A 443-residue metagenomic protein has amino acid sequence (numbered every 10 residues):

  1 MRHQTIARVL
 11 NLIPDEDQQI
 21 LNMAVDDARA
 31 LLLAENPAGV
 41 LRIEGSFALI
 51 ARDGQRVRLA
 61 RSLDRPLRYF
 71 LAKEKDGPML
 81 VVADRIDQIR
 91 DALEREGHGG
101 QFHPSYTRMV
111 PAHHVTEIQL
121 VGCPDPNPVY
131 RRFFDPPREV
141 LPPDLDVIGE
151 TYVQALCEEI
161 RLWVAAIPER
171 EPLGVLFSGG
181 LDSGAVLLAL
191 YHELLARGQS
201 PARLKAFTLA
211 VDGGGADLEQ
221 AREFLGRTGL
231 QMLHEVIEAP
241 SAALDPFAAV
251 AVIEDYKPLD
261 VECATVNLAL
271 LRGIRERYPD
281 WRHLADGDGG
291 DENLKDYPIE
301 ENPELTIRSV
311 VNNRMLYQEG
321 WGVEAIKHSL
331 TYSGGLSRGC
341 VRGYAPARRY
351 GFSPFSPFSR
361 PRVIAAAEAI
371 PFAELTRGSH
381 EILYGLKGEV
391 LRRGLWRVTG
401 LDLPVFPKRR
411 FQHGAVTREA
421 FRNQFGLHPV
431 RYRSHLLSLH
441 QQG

Functional and structural regions predicted by a protein language model:
M1-I237: Cysteine-centered catalytic environments shared across enzyme families
Q55-R58, P137-T399, Q412-L427, L436-Q442: ATP-dependent adenylate-handling active sites, centered on carboxylate activation for C-N bond formation
F70, H234, S356, P404-V405: A generic structural-conservation signal
L401-R409: A short alpha-helix-loop-beta-strand transition element characteristic of N-terminal alpha/beta dinucleotide-binding
